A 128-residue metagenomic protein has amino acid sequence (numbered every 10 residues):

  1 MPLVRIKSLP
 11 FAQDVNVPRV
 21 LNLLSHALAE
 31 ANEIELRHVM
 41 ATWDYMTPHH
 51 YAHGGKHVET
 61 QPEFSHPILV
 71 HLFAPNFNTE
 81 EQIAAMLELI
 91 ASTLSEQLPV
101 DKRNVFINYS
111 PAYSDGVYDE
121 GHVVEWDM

Functional and structural regions predicted by a protein language model:
M1-M128: Interaction-mediating elements
